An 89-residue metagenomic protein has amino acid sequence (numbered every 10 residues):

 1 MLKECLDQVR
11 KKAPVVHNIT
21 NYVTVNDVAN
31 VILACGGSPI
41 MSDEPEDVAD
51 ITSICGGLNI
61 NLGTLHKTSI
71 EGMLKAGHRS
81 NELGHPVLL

Functional and structural regions predicted by a protein language model:
M1-M41: Glycine-rich phosphate/adenosyl-contacting loop at the front of the ribokinase-like
E44-V48: Short, acidic/polar
A49-T52, G56-L89: Glycine-rich phosphate/dinucleotide-binding loop and adjoining beta-alpha-beta core of small-molecule
